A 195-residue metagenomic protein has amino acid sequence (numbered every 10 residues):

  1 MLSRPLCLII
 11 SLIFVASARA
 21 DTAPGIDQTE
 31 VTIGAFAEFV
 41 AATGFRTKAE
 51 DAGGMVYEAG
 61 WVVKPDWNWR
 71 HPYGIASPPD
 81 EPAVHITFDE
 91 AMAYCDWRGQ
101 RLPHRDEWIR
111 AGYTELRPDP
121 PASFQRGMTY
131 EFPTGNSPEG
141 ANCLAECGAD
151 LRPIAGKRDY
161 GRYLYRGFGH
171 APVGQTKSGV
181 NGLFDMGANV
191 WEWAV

Functional and structural regions predicted by a protein language model:
M1-L6: Bacterial N-terminal signal peptides that target proteins for export
C7-V15: Bacterial N-terminal signal peptides
A18-T22: Boundary at the C-terminal end of the N-terminal hydrophobic targeting segment
P24, F36-F39, Y94: Conserved hydrophobic/aromatic "anchor" residues that stabilize well-ordered secondary structure elements
V31-T32, T87: Short, structural beta-strand-to-alpha-helix junction motif
R46, D51, V56-E58, V63-V84 (+1 more regions): Functional-site microenvironments in short loops/helix caps that host divalent-cation chemistry
